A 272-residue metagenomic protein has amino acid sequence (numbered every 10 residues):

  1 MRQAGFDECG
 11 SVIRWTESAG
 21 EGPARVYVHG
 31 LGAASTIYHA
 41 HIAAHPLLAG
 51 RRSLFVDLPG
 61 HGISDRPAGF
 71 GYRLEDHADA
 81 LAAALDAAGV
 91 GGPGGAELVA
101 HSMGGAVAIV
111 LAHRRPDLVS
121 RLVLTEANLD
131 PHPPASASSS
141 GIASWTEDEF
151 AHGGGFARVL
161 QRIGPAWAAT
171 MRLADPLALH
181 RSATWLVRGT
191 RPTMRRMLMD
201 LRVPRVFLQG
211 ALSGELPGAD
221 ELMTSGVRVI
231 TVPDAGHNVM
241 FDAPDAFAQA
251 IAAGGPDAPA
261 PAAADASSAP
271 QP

Functional and structural regions predicted by a protein language model:
F6, S11, R52-V99, Q249-A252: Active-site loop/oxyanion-hole signature of alpha/beta-hydrolase fold enzymes
S11-D65: Conserved HGGG/HGGXW glycine-rich cap/lid loop of the alpha/beta-hydrolase fold
H29-L31, A96, A100-G105: Conserved alpha/beta-hydrolase "nucleophile elbow" surrounding the catalytic nucleophile
I37-H39, S64-F70, P134-A135, G218-A219: Conserved catalytic-core motifs of eukaryotic protein kinase domains, centered on the activation segment
A106-R114, L118-A151: Flexible "cap/lid" loop of the alpha/beta hydrolase fold
P133-S139, E147-D200: Conserved alpha/beta-hydrolase catalytic His-Asp/Glu region
L177-P233, M240: Conserved serine/cysteine hydrolase catalytic core
A235-A248: Catalytic histidine-centered segment of alpha/beta-hydrolase-like enzymes
